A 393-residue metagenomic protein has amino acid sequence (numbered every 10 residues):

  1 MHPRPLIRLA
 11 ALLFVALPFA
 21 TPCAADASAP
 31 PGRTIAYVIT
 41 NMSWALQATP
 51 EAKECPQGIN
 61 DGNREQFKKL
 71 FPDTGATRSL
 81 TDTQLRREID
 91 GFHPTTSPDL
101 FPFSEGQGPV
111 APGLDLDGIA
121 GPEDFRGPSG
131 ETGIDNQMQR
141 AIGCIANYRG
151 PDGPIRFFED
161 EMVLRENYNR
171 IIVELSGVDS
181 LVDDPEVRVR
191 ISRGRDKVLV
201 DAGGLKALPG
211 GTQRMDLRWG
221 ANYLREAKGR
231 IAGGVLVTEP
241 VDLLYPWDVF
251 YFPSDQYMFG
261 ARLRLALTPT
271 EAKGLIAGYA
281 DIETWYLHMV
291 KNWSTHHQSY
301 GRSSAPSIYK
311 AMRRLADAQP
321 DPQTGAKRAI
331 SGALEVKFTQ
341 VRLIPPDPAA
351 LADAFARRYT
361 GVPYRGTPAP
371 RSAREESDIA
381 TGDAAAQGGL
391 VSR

Functional and structural regions predicted by a protein language model:
H2-A10: Bacterial N-terminal signal peptides that target proteins for export
L9-A20: Bacterial N-terminal signal peptides
A25-R393: Extracytosolic secretory-pathway proteins
